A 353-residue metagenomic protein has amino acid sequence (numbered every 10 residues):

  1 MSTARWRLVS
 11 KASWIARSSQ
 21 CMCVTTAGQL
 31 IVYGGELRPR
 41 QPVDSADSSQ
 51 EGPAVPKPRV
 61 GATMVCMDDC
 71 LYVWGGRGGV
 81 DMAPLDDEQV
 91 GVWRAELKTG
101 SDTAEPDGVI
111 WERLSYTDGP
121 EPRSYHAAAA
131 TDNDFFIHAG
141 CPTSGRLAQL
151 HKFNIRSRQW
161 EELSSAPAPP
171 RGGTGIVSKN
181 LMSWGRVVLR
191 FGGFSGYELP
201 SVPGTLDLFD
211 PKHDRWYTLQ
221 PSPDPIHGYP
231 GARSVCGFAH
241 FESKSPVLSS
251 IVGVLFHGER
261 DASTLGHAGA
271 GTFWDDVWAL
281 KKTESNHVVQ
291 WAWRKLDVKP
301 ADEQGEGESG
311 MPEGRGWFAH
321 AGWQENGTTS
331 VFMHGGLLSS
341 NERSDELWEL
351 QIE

Functional and structural regions predicted by a protein language model:
M1-E353: Kelch-like beta-propeller repeat domains
